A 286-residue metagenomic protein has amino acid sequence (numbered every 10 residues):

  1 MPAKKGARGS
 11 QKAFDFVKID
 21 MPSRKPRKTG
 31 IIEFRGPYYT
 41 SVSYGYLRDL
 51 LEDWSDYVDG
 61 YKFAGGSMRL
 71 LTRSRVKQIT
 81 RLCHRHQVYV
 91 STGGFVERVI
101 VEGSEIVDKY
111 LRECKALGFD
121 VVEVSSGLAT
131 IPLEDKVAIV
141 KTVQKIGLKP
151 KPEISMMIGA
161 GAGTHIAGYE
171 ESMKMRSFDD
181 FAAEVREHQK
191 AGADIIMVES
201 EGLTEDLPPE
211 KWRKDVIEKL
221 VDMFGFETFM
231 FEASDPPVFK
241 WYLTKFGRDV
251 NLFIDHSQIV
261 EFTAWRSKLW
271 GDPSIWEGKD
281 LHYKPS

Functional and structural regions predicted by a protein language model:
P2-Q78: Conserved N-terminal beta1-alpha1 strand-loop-helix module at the mouth
G6-R27, D215-S286: C-terminal alpha-helical cap/extension of soluble enzyme domains
D20-M21, S43-G45, R69-L82, V99-K109 (+4 more regions): Active-site-adjacent beta->alpha loops and helix N-cap segments on the catalytic face of soluble alpha/beta enzymes
R27-Y46, A64-R69, S91-I106, S125 (+3 more regions): Active-site mouth loops of central-metabolism enzymes
T29-P37, V58-F63, V90-G94, V122-V124 (+4 more regions): Hydrophobic faces of well-ordered beta-strands that scaffold small-molecule active sites in alpha/beta enzyme cores
L50-W54, C83, E113-C114, V143 (+3 more regions): Generic structural signal for hydrophobic
G65, L117-L128, E184-D206, D249-G271: Glycine-rich phosphate-binding active-site loops on the catalytic face of alpha/beta enzymes
E105-L111, A183-V185, Q189, D235-R248: Catalytic cores of alpha/beta
